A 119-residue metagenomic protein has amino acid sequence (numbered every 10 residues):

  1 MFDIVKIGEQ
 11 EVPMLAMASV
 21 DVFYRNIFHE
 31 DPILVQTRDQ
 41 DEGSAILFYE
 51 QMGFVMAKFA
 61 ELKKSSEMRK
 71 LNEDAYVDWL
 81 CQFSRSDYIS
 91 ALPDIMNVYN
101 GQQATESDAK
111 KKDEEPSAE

Functional and structural regions predicted by a protein language model:
M1-K6, E11, V22, N26-E42 (+1 more regions): Charged interaction scaffolds used for protein-protein
L47-F59, D94: Short, hydrophobic/amphipathic alpha-helical patches that form generic packing surfaces within helical domains
